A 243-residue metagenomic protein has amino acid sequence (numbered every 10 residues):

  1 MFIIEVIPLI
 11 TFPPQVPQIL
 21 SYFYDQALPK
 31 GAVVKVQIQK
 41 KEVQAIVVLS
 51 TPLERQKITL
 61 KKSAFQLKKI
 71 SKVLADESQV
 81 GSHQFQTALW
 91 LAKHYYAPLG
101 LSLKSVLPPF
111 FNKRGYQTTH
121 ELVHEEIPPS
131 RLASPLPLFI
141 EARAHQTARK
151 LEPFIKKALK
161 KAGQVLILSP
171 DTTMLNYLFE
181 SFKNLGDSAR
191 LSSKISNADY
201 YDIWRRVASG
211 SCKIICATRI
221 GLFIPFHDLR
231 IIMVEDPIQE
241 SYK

Functional and structural regions predicted by a protein language model:
M1-K243: Accessory, non-ATPase domains that flank or precede helicase/AAA+ motor cores in DNA-metabolism machines
